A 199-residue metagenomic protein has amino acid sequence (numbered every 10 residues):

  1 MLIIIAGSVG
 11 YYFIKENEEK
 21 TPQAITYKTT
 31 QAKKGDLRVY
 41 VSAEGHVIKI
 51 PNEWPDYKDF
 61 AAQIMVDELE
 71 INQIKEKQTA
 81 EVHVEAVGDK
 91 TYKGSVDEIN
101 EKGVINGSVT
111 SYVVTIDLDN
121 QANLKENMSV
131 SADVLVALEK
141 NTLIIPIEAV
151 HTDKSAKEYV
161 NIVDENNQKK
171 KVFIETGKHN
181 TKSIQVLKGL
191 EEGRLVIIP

Functional and structural regions predicted by a protein language model:
I3-S8, F13, Q121-P199: Edge-of-domain interaction segments
G10-Y27: Aromatic-capped interface at the extracytoplasmic side of an N-terminal signal-anchor transmembrane helix
N17-P22, V104-Y112, K154-A156, E165-N167: Gly/Ser-enriched beta-turn/beta-hairpin loop segments
P22-Y57, D97: N-terminal beta-strand block that forms a small beta-sandwich/beta-barrel module immediately after a flexible targeting
T30-K33, I48, Q63, D67 (+4 more regions): Conserved positions in beta-strands of structured domains
K34-L37, I50-N52, I99-I105, T152-S155 (+1 more regions): Short, conserved beta-turn/loop elements at beta-strand boundaries and strand-helix junctions
R38, T79-K93: Low-complexity, intrinsically disordered, polar/proline/glycine/glutamine-rich protein-protein interaction regions
T91-K140: Structural microfeature recognizing short secondary-structure transition sites
